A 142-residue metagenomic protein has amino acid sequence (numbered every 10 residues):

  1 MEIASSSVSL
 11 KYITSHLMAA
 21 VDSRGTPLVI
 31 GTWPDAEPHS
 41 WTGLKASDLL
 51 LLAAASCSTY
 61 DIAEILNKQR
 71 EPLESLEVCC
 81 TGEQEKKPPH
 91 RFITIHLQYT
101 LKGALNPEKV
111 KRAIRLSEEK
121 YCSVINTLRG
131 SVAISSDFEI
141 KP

Functional and structural regions predicted by a protein language model:
M1-L52, A63-P142: Extended beta-strand/beta-hairpin segments
